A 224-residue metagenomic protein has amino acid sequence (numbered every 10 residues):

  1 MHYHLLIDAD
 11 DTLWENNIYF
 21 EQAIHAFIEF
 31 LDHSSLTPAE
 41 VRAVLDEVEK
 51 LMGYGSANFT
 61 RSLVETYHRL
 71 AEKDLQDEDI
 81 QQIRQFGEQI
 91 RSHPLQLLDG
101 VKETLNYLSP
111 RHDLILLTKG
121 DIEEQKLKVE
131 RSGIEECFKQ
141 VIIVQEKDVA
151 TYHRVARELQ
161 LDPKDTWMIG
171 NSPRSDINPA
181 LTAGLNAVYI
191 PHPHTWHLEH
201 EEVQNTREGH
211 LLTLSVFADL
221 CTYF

Functional and structural regions predicted by a protein language model:
M1-R42: Active-site neighborhood of HAD-like aspartate-dependent phosphohydrolases
M1-Y3, E78, K102, N106 (+2 more regions): Asp-based, Mg2+/Mn2+-dependent phosphohydrolase catalytic module
F20-I28, T60, V64, I122: An amphipathic alpha-helix signature
A26, F30, T104-R111: A short, Lys/Arg-enriched amphipathic alpha-helix followed by its capping loop at the start of a domain
A39, E47-Q89: A metal-dependent, Asp-based hydrolase signature
R84-K102: Long amphipathic N-terminal alpha/beta scaffold segment
R111-H112, G184: Glycine-centered short loops/turns at secondary-structure junctions
T118-G120: Conserved phosphate-coupling serine/threonine residues in phosphotransfer and NTP-handling enzymes
